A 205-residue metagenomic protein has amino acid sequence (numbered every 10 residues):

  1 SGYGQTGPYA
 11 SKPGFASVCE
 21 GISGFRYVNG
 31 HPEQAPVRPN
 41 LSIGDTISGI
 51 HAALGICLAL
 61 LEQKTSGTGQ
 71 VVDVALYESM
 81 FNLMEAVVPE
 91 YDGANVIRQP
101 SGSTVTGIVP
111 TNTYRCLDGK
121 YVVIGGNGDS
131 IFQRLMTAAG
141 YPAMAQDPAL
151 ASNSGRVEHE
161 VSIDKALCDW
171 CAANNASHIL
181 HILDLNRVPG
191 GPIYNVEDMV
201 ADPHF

Functional and structural regions predicted by a protein language model:
S1, H31, Q146-L150, Y194: Short loop/turn and capping residues at structural boundaries
S1-V122, G126: Active-site-adjacent "lid/gating" segments in soluble enzymes
G4-G7, N153, V200: Generic structural signal for helix capping and beta-alpha/helix-loop junctions
A52-A59, A86, R134-A138, A166 (+1 more regions): Alpha-helical scaffold segments in soluble metabolic enzymes
S79, S130, Y194-E197: Alpha-helix/helix-capping structural signal
M80, H159, D198-D202: Beta-rich nucleic-acid/ligand-interaction surfaces
P110-N186, G190: Aromatic-enriched alpha-helical interface/lid elements that frame and gate functional surfaces
D184-F205: Conserved PLP cofactor-binding pocket of PLP-dependent enzymes
